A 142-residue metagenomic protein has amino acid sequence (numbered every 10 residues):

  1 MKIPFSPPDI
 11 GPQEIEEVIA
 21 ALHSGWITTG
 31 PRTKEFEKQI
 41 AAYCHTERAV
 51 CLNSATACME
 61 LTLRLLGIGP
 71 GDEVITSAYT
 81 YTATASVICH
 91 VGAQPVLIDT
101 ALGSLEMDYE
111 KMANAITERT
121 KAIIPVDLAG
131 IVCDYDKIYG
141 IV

Functional and structural regions predicted by a protein language model:
M1-I27, P31: N-terminal "arm"/small-domain region of PLP-dependent enzymes with the aminotransferase-like
Q13, E35, A57, T82-A83 (+1 more regions): Short alpha-helical
E14-E17, H45, C51-S54, C58 (+2 more regions): Generic hydrophobic secondary-structure packing signal
W26-E73, V87-V91, L97-D99: Phosphate-binding glycine-rich loop
R64-I141: PLP-dependent aminotransferase-like
